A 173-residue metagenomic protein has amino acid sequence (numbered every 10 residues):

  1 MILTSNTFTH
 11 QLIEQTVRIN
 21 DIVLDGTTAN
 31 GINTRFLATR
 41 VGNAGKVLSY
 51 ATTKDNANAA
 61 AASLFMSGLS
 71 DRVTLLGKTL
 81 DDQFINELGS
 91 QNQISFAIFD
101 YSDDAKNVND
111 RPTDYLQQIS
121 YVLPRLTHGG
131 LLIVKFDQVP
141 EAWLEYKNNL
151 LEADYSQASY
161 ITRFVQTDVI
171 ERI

Functional and structural regions predicted by a protein language model:
M1-T39, V165: S-adenosyl-L-methionine
V17-D21, I85-F99: A short acidic, Gly/Pro-enriched loop at the edge of an enzyme's catalytic core that lines a small-molecule cofactor
T27, R125-Q138: Conserved beta-strand signature within the Rossmann-like core of class I S-adenosyl-L-methionine
A38-T39, D114-H128: A short glycine-rich, Lys/Arg-flanked "PGG" loop and its adjoining helix->strand segment in the class I
G45-T53: Conserved SAM-binding motif I beta-strand of class I
T53-Q93: S-adenosyl-L-methionine
L88-Q91, Q138-I173: Class I S-adenosyl-L-methionine
F99-L116: Mobile active-site "lid"/loop adjacent to the S-adenosyl-L-methionine
